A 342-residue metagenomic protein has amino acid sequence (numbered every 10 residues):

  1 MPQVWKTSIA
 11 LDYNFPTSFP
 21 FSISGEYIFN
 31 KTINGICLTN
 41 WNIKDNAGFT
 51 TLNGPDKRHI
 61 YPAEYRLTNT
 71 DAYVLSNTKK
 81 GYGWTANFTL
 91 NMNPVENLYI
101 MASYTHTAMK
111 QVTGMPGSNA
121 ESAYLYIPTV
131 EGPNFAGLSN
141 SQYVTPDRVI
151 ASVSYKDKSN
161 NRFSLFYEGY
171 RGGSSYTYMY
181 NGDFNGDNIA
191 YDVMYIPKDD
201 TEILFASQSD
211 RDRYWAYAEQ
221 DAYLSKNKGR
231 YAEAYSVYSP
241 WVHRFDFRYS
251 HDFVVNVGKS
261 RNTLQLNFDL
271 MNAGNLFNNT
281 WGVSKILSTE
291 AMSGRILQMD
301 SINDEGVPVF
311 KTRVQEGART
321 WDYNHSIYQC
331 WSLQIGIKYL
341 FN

Functional and structural regions predicted by a protein language model:
M1-F15, V74-G83: Outer-membrane beta-barrel signature, preferentially recognizing the C-terminal barrel domain of Gram-negative
Q3-W5, Y82-W84, T145-V149, W241-F245 (+2 more regions): Residues that define the transmembrane beta-barrel architecture of outer-membrane proteins
S8-D12, S24, T89, M101 (+4 more regions): Outer-membrane beta-barrel architecture
Y13-F15, M92, H106, Y155-D157 (+2 more regions): Residue-level signature of outer-membrane beta-barrel architecture
P16-P20, V95-I100, S159-F163, V254-L266 (+1 more regions): Short loop/turn motifs that connect adjacent beta-strands in outer-membrane beta-barrel proteins
S24-M179: Gram-negative outer-membrane beta-barrel transporters
R162-G258, Q265, E290-D322: Extracytoplasmic gating/loop element in the C-terminal half of outer-membrane beta-barrel translocons and assembly
I327-N342: Outer-membrane beta-barrel "beta-signal"
